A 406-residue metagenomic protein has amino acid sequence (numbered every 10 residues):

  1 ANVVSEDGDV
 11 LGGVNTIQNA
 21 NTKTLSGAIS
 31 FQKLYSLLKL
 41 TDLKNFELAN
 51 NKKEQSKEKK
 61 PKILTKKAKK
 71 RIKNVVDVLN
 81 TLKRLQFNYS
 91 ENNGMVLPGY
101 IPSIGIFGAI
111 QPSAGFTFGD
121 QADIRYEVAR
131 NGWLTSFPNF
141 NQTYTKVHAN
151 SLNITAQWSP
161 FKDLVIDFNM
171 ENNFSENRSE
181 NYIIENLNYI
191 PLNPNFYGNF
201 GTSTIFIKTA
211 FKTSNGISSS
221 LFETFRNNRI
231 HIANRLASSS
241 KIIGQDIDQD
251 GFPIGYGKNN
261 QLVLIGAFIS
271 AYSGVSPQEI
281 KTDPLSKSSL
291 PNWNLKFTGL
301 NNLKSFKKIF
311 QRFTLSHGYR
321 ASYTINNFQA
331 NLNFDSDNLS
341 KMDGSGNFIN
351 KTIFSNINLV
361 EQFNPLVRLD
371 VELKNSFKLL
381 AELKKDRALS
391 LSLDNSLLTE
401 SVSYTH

Functional and structural regions predicted by a protein language model:
A1, L85-F87, F168, L295 (+3 more regions): Membrane-embedded beta-strand positions of outer-membrane beta-barrel proteins
A1-V3, F31-K33, Y89-M95, M170-E176 (+3 more regions): Transmembrane beta-strands of outer-membrane beta-barrel pores
V3-G12, L40-D42, L97-I104, N177-N186 (+3 more regions): Outer-membrane beta-barrel translocator domains and adjoining extracellular loop/strand segments of Gram-negative
G8-G13, K66-R71, L134-F140, S273-K281 (+3 more regions): Extracytoplasmic loops and strand-loop junctions of Gram-negative outer membrane beta-barrel proteins
I17-N21, D77-L79, Y144-H148, L285-S289 (+1 more regions): Short sequence motifs at beta-strands and strand-loop junctions characteristic of Gram-negative outer-membrane
S26-S30, Q86, T155-Q157, N294-T298 (+2 more regions): Outer-membrane beta-barrel architecture
K33-K83, L97-Y100, V147-H148, W158 (+9 more regions): Short loop/turn motifs that connect adjacent beta-strands in outer-membrane beta-barrel proteins
T405-H406: Conserved small/polar residues in nucleotide/adenosyl-binding loops
